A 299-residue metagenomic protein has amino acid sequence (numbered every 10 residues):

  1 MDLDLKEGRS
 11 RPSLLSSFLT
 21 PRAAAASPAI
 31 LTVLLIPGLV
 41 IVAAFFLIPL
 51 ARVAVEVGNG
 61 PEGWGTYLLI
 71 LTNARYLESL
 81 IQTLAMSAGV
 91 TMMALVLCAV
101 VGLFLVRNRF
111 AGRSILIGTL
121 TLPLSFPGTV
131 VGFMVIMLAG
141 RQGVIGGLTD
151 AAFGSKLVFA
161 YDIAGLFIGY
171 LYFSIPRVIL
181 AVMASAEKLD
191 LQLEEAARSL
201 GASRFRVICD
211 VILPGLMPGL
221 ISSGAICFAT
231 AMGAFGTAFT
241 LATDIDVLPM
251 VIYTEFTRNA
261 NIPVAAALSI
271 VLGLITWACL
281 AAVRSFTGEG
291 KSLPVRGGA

Functional and structural regions predicted by a protein language model:
M1-I36, W64, N108-R113, A282-A299: Transmembrane alpha-helical segments of polytopic membrane transport and secretion proteins
D2, L39-E78, A242-T243, G290 (+1 more regions): Short membrane-interfacial helix/loop motifs at transmembrane-helix boundaries
S17-I30, Y67-Y76, A238-R284, E289: Interhelical loop and adjacent transmembrane-helix boundary motif in polytopic membrane transport permeases
F18-A24, W64-G65, G132-L171, F205 (+1 more regions): Membrane-interfacial helix termini and adjacent extracytoplasmic/periplasmic loops of multi-pass transporters
T32-V33, F45-P49, M183-R198, D210-V211 (+1 more regions): C-terminal transmembrane helix and the adjacent membrane-cytosol boundary/short C-terminal tail of inner/organellar
L35-I41, G118, L122, F126 (+3 more regions): Transmembrane alpha-helices
F45-V53, V178, G219-T254: Non-cytoplasmic
T66, G89-L120, F133, M137 (+2 more regions): Transmembrane-helix boundary motif in ABC transporter permease subunits
